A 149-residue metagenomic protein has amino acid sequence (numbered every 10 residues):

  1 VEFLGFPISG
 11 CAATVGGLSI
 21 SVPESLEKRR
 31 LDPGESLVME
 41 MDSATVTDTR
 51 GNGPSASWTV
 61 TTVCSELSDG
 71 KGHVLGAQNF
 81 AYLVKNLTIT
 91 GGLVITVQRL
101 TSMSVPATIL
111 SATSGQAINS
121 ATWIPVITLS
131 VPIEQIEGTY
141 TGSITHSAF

Functional and structural regions predicted by a protein language model:
V1-F149: Signature of Gram-negative chaperone-usher
